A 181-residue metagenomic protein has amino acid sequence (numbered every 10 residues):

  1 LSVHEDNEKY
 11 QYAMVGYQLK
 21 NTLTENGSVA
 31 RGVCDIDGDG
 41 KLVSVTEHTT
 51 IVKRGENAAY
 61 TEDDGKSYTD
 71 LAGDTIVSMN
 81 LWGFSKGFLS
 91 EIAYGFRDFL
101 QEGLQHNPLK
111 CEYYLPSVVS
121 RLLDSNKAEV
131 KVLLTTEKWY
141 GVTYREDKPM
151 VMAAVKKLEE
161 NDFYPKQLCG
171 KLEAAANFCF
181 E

Functional and structural regions predicted by a protein language model:
L1-W82, K86: Conserved core of the sugar-phosphate nucleotidyltransferase
V45, E91-I92, V151: Residues that scaffold the ATP/ADP-binding catalytic core of kinase and kinase-like folds
I76, K131-E137: Catalytic beta-strand/loop signature of glycosyltransferases that borders the donor
F88-L89, K148: A generic structural signal for short hydrophobic patches within well-formed alpha-helices
A93-K127: A C-terminal functional module that forms or caps the active site or interfaces directly with catalytic machinery
K148-Q167, K171: Long, low-complexity C-terminal extensions of enzymes
A174-F178: Short, low-complexity S/T/E/D/G/P-rich linear segments that nucleate or cap local secondary structure
